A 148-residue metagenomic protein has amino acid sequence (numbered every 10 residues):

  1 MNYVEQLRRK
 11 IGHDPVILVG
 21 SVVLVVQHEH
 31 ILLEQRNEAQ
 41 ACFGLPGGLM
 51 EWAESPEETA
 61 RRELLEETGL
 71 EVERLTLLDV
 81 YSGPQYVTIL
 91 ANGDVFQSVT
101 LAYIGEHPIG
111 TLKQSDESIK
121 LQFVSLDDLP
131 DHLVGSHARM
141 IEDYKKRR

Functional and structural regions predicted by a protein language model:
M1-V22: Acidic, metal-coordinating catalytic segment for phosphate/diphosphate chemistry, firing primarily on the Nudix
V19-S21, E29, V99-L101, I119: Change "...and in nucleic-acid phosphodiester-cleaving endonucleases..." to "...and in nucleic-acid processing enzymes
V23, L77, Y103-G105: A structural signal for short, well-ordered beta-strand segments
V25-V26, L33, G105-H107, F123: Conserved hydrophobic "DFG−1" position in protein kinase catalytic cores
Q27-E67: Conserved Nudix-box catalytic region and its N-terminal flanking loop in Nudix hydrolases and closely related
Q40-F43, T111-R148: Nudix hydrolase/Nudix homology domain
E71-Y81: A short coil-to-beta-strand element that immediately follows conserved catalytic motifs
Y81-T111: Active-site-adjacent beta-strand/loop module that shapes the phosphate/pyrophosphate-binding cleft
